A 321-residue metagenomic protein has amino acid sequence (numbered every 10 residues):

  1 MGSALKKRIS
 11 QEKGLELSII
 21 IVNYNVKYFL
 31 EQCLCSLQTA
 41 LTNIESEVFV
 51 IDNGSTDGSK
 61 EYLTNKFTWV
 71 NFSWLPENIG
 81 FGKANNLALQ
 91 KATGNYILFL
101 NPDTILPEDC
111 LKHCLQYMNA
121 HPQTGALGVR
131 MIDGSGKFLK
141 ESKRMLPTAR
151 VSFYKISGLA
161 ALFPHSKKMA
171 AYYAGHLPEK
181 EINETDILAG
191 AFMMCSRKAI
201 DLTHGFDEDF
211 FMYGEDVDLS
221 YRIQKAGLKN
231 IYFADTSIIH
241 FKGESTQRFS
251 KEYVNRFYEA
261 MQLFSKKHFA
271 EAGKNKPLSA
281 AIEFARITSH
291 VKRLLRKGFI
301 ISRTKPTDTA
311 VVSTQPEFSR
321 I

Functional and structural regions predicted by a protein language model:
M1-T39: N-proximal low-complexity "stem/linker" segments adjacent to membrane-targeting elements
S36, D52-E61, E77: A conserved acidic beta->alpha catalytic loop
W74-A92, H113: Glycine-rich, basic loop-to-helix element that forms the pyrophosphate-binding segment of sugar-nucleotide handling
I97: Short aromatic/hydrophobic "clamp" motif used to bind/position activated sugar donors
I105-E141: Conserved donor NDP-sugar-binding/catalytic core segment of glycosyltransferases
L146-T185: Short, flexible, basic/aromatic active-site loop/helix in glycosyltransferases
P178-S237: A short, conserved alpha-helix in the catalytic core of glycosyltransferases
Y221-S302: Active-site-adjacent helix/loop segment of glycosyltransferases that harbors family-specific signature motifs
